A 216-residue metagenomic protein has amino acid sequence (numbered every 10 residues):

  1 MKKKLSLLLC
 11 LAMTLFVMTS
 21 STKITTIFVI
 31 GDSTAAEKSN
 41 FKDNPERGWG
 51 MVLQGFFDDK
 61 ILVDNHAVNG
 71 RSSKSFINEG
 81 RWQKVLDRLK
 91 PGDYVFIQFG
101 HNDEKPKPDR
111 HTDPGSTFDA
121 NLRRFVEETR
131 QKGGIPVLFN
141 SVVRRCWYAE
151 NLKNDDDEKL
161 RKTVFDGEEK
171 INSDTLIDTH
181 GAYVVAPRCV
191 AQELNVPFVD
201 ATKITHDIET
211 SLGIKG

Functional and structural regions predicted by a protein language model:
K3-I24: Bacterial Sec-dependent signal peptides at the C-terminal "C-region" and cleavage site
L5-L7, A12, V29-A36, L53 (+1 more regions): N-terminal, helix-rich and Lys/Arg-enriched segments in bacterial and organellar proteins
T14-F16, N44, R110: Hydrophobic alpha-helical membrane context
T22-A67, Q83-P91: Serine-esterase "nucleophile elbow" of acetyl-processing enzymes
I27-V29, S33-S39, D59, H66-F76 (+5 more regions): Cell-envelope and extracellular/periplasmic
R47, F76-E79: Generic alpha-helical scaffold signal
G80-G216: Alpha-helical cap/lid subdomain in secreted, periplasmic, or secretory-pathway luminal O-acyl-processing enzymes
